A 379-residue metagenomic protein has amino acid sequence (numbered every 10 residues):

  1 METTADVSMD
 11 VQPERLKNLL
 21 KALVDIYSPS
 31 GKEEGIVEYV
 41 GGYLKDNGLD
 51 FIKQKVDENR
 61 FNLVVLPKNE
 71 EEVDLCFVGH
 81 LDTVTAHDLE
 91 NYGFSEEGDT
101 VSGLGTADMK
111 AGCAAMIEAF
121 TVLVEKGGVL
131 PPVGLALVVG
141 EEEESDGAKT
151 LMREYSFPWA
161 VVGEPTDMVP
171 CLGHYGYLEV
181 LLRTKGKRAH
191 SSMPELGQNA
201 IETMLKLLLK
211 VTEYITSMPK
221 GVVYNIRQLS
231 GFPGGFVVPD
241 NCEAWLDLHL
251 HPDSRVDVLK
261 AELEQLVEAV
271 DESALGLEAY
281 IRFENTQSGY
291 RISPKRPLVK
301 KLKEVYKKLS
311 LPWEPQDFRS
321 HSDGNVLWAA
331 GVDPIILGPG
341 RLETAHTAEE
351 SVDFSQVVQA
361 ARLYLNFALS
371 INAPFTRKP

Functional and structural regions predicted by a protein language model:
M1-A5, V11, P165, L181-P379: Metal-dependent amide/peptide-bond hydrolase catalytic core, centered on the "pita-bread" metallohydrolase fold
E2-L104, G128-V129, G324, R341: Acidic/His- and Gly-rich active-site-bordering loop/insert found across diverse amide/peptide-bond hydrolases
L23, Y27, L44, E164 (+2 more regions): Residue-level signal for inorganic ion chemistry
C76, G134-A136, Y280: A structural signal for isolated positions on well-ordered beta-strands in alpha/beta enzyme cores
L81, T100, A136-S145, P165-D167 (+2 more regions): Acidic, glycine-rich active-site loops and adjacent beta-strand->loop/helix elements that engage anionic groups
D82-E97, L172-R183, K301-E304: Acidic-glycine-rich active-site phosphate/pyrophosphate-binding loop
G98-A107, A189-S191, F232: A short glycine/serine-rich beta->alpha loop
K110, A114-E179, K378-P379: Acidic/histidine-rich catalytic neighborhood of metal-dependent amide-processing enzymes
